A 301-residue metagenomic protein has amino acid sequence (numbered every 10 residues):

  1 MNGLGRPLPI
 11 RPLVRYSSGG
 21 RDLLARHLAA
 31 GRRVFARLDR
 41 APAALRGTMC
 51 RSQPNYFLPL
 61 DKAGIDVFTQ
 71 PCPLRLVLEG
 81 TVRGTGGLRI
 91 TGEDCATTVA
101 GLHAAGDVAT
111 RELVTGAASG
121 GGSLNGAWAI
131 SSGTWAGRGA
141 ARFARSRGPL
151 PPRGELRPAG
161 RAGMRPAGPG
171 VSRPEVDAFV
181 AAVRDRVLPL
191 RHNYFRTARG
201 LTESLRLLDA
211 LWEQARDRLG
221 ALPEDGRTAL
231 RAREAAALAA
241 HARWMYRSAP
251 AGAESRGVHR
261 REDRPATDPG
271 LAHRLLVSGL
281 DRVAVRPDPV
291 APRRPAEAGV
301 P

Functional and structural regions predicted by a protein language model:
M1-G120, P189-P301: Mobile, glycine/GP-rich and aromatic-enriched active-site lid/loop segments adjacent to catalytic centers
R111-A140: A conserved FAD-binding loop/helix module that cradles the flavin
G137-R147, A253: A generic secondary-structure signal for well-formed alpha-helical elements
F143-T228: Long, amphipathic alpha-helical stalk/connector segments used for oligomerization, subunit docking, or mechanical
